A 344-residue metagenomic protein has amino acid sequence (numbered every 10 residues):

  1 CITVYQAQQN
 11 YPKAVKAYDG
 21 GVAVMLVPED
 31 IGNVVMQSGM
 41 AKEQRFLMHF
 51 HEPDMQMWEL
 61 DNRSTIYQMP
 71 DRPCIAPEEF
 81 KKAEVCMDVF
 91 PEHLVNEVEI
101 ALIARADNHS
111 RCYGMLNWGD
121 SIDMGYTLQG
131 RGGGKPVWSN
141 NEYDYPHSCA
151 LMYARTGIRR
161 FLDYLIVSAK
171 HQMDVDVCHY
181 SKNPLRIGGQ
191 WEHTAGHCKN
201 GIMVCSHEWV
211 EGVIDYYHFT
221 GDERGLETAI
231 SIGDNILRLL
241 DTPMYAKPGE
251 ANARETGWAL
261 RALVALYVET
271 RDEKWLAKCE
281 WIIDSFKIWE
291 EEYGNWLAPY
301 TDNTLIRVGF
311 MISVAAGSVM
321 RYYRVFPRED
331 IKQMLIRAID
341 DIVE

Functional and structural regions predicted by a protein language model:
C1-E344: Catalytic cores of extracellular degradative/oxidative enzymes
